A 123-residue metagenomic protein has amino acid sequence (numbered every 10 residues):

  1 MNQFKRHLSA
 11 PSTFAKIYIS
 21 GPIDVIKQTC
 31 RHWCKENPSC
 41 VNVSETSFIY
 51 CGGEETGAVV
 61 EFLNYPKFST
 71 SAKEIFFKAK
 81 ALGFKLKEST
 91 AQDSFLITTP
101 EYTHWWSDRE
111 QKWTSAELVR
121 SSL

Functional and structural regions predicted by a protein language model:
Q3-A10, I19-N37: N-terminal intrinsically disordered, cationic/polar leader segments that include organellar targeting peptides
S9-P11, E54, S89: Solvent-exposed loop and beta-edge segments used for protein-protein assembly and interaction
P11-G21, A58-E61: Short glycine-/aliphatic-rich beta-strand segments at the starts of folded cytosolic domains
Y18-S20, S44, L63, T98-P100: A structural detector for beta-sheet-dominated domains
K35-N42, E88-D93: Short secondary-structure junctions
S39-F76: Short, intrinsically disordered low-complexity segments
E55-V59, W105-S121: Short, low-order "capping/linker" segments at domain edges
S69-K112: Short, compact, well-ordered microdomains
